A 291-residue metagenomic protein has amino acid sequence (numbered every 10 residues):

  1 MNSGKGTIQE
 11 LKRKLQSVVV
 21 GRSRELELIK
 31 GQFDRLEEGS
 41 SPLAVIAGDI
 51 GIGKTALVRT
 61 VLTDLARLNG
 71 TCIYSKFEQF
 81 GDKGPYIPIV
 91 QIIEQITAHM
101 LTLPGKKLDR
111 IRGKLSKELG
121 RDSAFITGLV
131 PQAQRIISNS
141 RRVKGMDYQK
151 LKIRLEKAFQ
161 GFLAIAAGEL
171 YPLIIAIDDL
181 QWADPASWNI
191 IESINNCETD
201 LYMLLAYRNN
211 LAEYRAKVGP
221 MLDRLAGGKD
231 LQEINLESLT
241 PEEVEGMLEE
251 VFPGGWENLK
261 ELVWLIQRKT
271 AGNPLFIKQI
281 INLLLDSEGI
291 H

Functional and structural regions predicted by a protein language model:
M1-H291: Key residue(s) within conserved catalytic/signature motifs
